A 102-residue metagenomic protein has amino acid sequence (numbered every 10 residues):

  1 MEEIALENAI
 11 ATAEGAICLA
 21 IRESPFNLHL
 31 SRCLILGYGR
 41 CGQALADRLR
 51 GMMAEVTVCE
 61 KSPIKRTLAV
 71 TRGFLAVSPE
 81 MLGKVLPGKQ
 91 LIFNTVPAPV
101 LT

Functional and structural regions predicted by a protein language model:
M1-L30: Glycine/serine-rich phosphate-binding loop and adjoining beta1-alpha1 elements at the start of nucleotide-handling
M1-L6, E60, P79-M81: Short beta->alpha connector loops at strand-helix junctions that form conserved, small/polar/Pro-enriched
L6-A13, T67-T71, G88-K89: Short, charged, surface-exposed secondary-structure boundary motifs
F26-L28, R50, K84-L86: Solvent-exposed alpha-helices and their adjacent loops that cap or buttress functional pockets in soluble metabolic
H29-R50: Glycine-rich adenosine-cofactor-binding loop
G42-L45, R66, L101: Short glycine/serine/threonine-rich phosphate/pyrophosphate-binding segments that cradle anionic phosphate groups
M52-R72: NAD(P)-binding Rossmann-fold cofactor-contacting core
T71-T102: Rossmann-like adenosine-cofactor binding region
